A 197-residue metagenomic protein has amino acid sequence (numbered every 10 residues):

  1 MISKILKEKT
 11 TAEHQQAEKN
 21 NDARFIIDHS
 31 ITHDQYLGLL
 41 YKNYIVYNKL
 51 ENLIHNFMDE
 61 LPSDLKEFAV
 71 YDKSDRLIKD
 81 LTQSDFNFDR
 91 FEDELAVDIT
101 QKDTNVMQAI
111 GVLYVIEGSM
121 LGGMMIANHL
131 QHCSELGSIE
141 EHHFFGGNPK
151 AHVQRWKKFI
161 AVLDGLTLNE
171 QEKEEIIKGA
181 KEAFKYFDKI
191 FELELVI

Functional and structural regions predicted by a protein language model:
M1-I197: Metal- and O2-centered redox machinery and metal/ROS homeostasis
